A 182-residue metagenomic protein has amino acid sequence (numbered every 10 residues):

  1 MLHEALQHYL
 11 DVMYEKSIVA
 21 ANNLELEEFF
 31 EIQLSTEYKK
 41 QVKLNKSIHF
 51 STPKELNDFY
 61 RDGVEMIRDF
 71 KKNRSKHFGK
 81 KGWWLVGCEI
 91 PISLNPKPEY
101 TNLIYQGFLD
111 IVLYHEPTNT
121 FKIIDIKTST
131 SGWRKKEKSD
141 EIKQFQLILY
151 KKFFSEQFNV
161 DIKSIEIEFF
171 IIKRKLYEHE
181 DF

Functional and structural regions predicted by a protein language model:
L2, F59, K143-Q146: Hydrophobic (often cysteine-bearing) scaffold residues that line and stabilize catalytic clefts of nucleotide/cofactor
E4-I90: A non-catalytic, helix-rich entry segment at domain boundaries
W84-F182: Mg2+/Mn2+-dependent nuclease catalytic core
